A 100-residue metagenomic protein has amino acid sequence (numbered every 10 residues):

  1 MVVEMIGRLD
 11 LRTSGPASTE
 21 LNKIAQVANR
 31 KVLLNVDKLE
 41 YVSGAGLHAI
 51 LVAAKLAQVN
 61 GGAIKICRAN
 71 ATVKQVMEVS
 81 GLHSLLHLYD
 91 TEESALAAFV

Functional and structural regions predicted by a protein language model:
M1-I6: Short, aliphatic-rich beta-strand segments
R8-L86: Amphipathic alpha-helical interaction surfaces in cytosolic regulatory modules
A71, E93-S94: Acidic phosphotransfer microenvironment of two-component signaling modules
H87-T91: Short acidic-hydrophobic, aromatic-tinged amphipathic segments that line or gate anion-handling sites
A95-V100: A short, charged, amphipathic alpha-helix used as a generic interaction element across diverse proteins
